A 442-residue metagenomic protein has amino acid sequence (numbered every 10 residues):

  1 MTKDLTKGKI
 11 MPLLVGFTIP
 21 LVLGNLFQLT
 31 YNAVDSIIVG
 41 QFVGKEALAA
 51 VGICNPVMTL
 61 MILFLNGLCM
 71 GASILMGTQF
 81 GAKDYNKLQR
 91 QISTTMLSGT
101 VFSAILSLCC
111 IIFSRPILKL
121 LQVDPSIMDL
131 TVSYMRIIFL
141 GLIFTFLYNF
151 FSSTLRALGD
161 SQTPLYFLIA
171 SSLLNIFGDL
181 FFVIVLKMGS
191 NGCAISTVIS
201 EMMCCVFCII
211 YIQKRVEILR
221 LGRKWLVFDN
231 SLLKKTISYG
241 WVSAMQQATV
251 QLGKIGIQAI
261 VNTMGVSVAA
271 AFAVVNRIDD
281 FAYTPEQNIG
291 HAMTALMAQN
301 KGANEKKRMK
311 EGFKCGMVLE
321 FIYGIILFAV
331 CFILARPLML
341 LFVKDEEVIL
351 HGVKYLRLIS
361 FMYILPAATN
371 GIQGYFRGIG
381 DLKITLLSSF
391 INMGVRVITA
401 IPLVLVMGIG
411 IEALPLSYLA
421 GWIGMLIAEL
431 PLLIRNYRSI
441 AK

Functional and structural regions predicted by a protein language model:
M1-T18, M76-G141, V185-W241, M297-M362 (+1 more regions): Short alpha-helical transmembrane segments in multi-pass integral membrane proteins
L5-F42, P56-G71, L75, T100-S107 (+6 more regions): N-terminal transmembrane alpha-helices
G16-D35, I137, Y148, S171 (+5 more regions): Transmembrane helical elements of multi-pass membrane transporters/channels
L26, T30-A49, L118-P125, F181-M188 (+5 more regions): Helix-terminus/linker motif at the lipid-water interface of multi-pass membrane proteins
K45-P56, M135, A194, V266-F281 (+2 more regions): Small-residue hotspots at the loop-to-helix junctions and early N-terminal turns of transmembrane alpha-helices
L48-L108, T145-P164, A271-A335, P366-G380 (+1 more regions): Small-residue-rich hydrophobic transmembrane alpha-helices
L60-L63, N175-L180, C204-I209, F281-T284 (+3 more regions): Hydrophobic transmembrane alpha-helices of multi-pass small-molecule transporters
C69, I137-R156, P164-S172, C193-C208 (+4 more regions): Short runs within selected transmembrane alpha-helices of multi-pass transporters and secretion channels
